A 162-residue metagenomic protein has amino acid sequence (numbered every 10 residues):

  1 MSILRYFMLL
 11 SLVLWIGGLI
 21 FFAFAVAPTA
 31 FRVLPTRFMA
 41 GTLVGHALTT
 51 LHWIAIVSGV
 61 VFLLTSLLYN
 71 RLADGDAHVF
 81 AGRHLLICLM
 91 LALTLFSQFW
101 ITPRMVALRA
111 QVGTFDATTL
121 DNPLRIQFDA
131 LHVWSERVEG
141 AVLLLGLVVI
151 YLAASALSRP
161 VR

Functional and structural regions predicted by a protein language model:
M1-R162: Polytopic transmembrane helical bundles with strong interfacial aromatic enrichment
